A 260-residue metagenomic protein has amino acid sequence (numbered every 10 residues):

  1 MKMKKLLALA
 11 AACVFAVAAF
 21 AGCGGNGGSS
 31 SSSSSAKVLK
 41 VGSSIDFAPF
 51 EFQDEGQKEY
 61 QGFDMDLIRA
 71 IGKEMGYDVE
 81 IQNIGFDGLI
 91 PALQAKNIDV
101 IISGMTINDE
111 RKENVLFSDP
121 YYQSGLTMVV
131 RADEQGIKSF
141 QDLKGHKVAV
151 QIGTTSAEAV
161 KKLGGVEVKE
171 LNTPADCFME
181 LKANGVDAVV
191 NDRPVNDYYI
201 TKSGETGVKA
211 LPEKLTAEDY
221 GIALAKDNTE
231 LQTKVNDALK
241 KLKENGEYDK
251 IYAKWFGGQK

Functional and structural regions predicted by a protein language model:
M1-V38, Q259-K260: Short, low-complexity disordered leader/linker segments with a strong preference for bacterial N-terminal type II
G25-S29, E80, T155-N172, G207-K214 (+1 more regions): Ligand-binding clefts/hinges and TM-proximal coupling segments of bilobed small-molecule sensing domains
S31-S33, R131-K147: Flexible hinge/capping segments at coil-to-helix
S33-G104: Extracytoplasmic small-molecule ligand-binding "clamshell" domains of the periplasmic binding protein/Venus flytrap
I45, Q123-V130, R193, D197-L239 (+1 more regions): Periplasmic-binding protein-like
M65, E80-L93, Q135, I152-T155 (+2 more regions): Short helix-initiation/N-cap motifs at beta->coil->alpha
M65-E74, I152-T154, D197, G221-Q259: Extended ligand-binding regions for polar small-molecule ligands
M105-E113, A159-K162, K182, D187-A217: A ligand-binding cleft/hinge motif common to bilobed small-molecule-binding domains
